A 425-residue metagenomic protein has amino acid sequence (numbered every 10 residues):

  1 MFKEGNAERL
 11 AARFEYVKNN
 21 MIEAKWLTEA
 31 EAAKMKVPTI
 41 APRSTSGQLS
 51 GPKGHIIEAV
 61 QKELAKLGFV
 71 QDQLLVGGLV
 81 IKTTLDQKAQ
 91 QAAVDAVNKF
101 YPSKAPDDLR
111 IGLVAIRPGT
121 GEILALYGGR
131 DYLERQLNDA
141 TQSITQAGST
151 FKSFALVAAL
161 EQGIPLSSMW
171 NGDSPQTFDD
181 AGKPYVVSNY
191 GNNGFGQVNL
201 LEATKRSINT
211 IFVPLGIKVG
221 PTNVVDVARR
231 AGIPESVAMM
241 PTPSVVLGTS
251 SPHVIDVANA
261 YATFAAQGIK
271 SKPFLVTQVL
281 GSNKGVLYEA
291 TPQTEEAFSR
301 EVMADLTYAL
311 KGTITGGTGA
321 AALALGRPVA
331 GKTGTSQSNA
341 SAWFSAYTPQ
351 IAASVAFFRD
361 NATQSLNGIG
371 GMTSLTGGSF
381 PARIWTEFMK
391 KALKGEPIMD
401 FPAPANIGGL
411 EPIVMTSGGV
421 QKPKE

Functional and structural regions predicted by a protein language model:
M1, A59-K66, A115-R130, L160-I164 (+9 more regions): Glycine-rich, acidic and aromatic/proline-enriched surface loops and short helix-turn segments that act as binding
M1-E8, V17-K18, I22, P42-G51 (+10 more regions): Second-shell loop/turn segments in exported
M1-T84, Q91, D226-R230, E235-A238 (+2 more regions): Non-catalytic, structured segments within soluble enzyme domains
G5, R9-I22, G51, H55 (+18 more regions): Extracytoplasmic/secreted proteins, especially bacterial periplasmic and envelope-associated proteins
E8-A12, E23-P42, R110-I116, N171-Q176 (+2 more regions): Acidic/histidine-enriched alpha-helical segments
Q48-P52, I164-V224, K270, G281-G312 (+1 more regions): Conserved catalytic neighborhood of penicillin-recognizing serine enzymes
T83-K104, L113-A115, L126, Y132-N138 (+5 more regions): A penicillin-recognizing enzyme superfamily signal
L133, V219-V257, G285-Y288: Primarily short, surface-exposed interaction patches in extracytoplasmic proteins
